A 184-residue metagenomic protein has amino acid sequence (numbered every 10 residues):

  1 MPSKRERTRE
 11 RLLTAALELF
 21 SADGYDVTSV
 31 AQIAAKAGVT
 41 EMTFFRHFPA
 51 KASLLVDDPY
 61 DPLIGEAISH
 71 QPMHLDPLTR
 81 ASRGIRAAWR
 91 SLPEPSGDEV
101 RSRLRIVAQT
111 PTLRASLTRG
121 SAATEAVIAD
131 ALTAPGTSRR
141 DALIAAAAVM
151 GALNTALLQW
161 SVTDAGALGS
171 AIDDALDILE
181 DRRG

Functional and structural regions predicted by a protein language model:
M1-D23, V27-M42, L63: Basic, helix-initiating cap at the start of DNA-binding domains
M1-K4, L176-D177, R183-G184: N-terminal intrinsically disordered/low-complexity leader segments
L12, A50-L55: Short amphipathic alpha-helical segment with a characteristic S/N-K-E followed by hydrophobic residues
D26-V27, A52-S53, E66: Residue-level preference for short helical/loop micro-motifs built around acidic side chains
F45-F48: A short His-aromatic
P62-L63, D98-A126, A134: Short secondary-structure transition hinges
G65-R103: Hydrophobic alpha-helical connector segments
T118, A134-D177: Hydrophobic/aromatic-rich alpha-helical bundle segments in the mid-to-C-terminal region
